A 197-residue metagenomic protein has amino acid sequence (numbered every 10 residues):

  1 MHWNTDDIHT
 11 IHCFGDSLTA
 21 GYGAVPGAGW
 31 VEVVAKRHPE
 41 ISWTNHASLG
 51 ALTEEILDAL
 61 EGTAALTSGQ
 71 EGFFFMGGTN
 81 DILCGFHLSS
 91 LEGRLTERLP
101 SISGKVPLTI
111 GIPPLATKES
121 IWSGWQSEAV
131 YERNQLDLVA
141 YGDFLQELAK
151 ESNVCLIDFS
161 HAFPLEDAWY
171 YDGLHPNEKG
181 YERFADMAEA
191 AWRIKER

Functional and structural regions predicted by a protein language model:
M1-L49, T53-E55, A59-G69: Serine-esterase "nucleophile elbow" of acetyl-processing enzymes
A59-R197: Alpha-helical cap/lid subdomain in secreted, periplasmic, or secretory-pathway luminal O-acyl-processing enzymes
